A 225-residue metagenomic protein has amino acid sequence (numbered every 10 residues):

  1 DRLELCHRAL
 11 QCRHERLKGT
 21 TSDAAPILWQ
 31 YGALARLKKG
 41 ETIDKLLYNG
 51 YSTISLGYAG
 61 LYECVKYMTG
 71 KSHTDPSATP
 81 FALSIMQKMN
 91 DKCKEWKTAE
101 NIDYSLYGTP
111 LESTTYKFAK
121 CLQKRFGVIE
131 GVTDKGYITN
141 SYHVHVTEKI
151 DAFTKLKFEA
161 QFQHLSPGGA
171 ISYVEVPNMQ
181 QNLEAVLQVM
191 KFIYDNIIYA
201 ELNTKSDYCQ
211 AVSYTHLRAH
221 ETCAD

Functional and structural regions predicted by a protein language model:
D1-Y67, N178, N196-S206: Structured mid-domain segments that build the active-site/substrate or prosthetic-cofactor binding neighborhood
R16-Q30, S77-T79, A99-T109: Short, glycine/acidic-rich hinge or "gate" loops at secondary-structure transitions that mediate conformational
T74-K94: Short secondary-structure subsegments characteristic of cysteine-rich extracellular domains
A99-Y137: Extended amphipathic alpha-helical segments with heptad-repeat/coiled-coil character used for oligomerization, fusion
R125-Q163, A170: Intrinsic disorder at enzyme termini
F162-T204: Long, repeat-rich segments with strong aromatic
C209-V212: Short cysteine-rich clusters marking metal-coordination/redox-active sites
T215-T222: Conserved small/polar residues in nucleotide/adenosyl-binding loops
